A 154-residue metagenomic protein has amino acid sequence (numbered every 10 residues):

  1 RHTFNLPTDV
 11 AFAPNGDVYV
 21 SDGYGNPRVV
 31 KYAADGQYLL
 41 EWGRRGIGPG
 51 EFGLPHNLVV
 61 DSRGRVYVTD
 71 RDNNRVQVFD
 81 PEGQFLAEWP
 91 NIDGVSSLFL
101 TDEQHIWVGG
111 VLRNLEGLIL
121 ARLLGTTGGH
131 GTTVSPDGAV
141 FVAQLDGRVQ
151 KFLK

Functional and structural regions predicted by a protein language model:
R1-K154: Eukaryotic scaffold repeat domains enriched in small/polar residues
